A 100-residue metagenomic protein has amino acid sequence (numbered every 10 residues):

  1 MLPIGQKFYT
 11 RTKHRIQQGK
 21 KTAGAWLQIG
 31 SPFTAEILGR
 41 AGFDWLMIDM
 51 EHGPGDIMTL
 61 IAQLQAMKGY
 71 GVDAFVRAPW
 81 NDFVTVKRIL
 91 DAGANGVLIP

Functional and structural regions predicted by a protein language model:
M1-P100: Expand to "…catalyze enediolate/carbanion chemistry for C-C bond making/breaking, isomerization, decarboxylation
